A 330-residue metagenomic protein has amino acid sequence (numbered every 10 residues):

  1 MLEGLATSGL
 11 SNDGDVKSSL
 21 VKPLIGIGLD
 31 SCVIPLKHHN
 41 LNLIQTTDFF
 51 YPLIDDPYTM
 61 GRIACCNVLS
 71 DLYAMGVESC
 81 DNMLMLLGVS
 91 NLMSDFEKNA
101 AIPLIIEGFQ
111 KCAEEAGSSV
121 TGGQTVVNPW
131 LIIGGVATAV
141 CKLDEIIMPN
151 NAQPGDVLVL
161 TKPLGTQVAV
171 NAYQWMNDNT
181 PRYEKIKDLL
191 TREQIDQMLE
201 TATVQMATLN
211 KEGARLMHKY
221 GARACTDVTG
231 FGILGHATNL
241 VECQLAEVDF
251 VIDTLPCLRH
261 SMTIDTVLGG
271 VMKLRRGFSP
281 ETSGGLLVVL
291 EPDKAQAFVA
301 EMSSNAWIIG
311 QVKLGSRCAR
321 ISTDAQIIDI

Functional and structural regions predicted by a protein language model:
M1-I330: Helix-biased detector of long, well-ordered alpha-helical tracts
